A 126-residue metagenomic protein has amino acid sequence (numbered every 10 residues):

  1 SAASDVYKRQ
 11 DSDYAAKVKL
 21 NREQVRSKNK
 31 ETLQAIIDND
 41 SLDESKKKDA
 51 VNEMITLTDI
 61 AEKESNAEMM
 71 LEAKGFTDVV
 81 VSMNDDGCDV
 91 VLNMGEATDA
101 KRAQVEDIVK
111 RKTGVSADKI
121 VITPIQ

Functional and structural regions predicted by a protein language model:
A2-Y7: Short, small-residue-biased leader/transition segments that mark boundaries at the very start of proteins
D13-N21: Juxtamembrane "stalk/linker" segments
R26-I36, A50: Non-transmembrane amphipathic alpha-helical segments
S45-M69, A73-K74: Mature extracytoplasmic domains of secretory-pathway proteins
K47-L57, S82-G95: Surface-exposed aromatic
A67-L71, A100-A117: Short, non-transmembrane amphipathic alpha-helical segments
E68-D89: Short edge beta-strands and adjacent turn/loop segments
G114-Q126: A short amphipathic beta-strand at an alpha->beta junction
